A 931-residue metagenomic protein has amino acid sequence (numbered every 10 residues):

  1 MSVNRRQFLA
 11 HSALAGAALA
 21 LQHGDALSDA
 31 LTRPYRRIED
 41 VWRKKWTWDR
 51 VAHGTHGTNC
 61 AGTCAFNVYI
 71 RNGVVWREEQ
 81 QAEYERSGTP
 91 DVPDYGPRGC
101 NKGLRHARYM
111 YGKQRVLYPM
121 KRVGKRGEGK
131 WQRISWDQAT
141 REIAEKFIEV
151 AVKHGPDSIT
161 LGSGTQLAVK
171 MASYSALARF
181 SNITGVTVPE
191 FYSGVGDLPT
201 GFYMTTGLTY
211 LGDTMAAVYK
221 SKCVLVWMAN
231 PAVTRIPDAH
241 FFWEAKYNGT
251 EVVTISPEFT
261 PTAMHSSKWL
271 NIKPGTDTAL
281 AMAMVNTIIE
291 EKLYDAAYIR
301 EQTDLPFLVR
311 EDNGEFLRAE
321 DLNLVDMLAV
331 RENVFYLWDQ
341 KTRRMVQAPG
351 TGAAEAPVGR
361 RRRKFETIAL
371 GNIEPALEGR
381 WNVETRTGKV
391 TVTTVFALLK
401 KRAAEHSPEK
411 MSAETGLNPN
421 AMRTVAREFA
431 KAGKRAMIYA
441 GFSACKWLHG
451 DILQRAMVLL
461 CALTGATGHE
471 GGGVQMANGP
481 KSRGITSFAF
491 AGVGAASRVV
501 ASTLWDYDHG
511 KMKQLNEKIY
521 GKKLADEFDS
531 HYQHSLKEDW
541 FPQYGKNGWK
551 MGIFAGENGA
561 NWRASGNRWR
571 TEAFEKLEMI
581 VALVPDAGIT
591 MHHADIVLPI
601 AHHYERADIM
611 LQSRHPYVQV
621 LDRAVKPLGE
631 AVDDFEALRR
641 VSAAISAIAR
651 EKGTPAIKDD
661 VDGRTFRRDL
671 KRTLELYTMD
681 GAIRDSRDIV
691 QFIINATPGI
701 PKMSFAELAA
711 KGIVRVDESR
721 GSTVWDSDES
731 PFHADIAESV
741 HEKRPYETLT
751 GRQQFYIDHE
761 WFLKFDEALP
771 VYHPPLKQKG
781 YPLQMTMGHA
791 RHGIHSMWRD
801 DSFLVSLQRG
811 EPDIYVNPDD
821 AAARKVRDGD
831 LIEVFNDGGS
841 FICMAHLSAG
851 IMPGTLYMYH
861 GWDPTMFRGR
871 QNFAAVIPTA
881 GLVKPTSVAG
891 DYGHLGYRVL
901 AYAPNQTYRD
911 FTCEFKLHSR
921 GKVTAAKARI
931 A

Functional and structural regions predicted by a protein language model:
S2-W381, G388, E409-K410, N418-A421 (+9 more regions): N-terminal export/assembly segments and adjacent metallocofactor-ligating motifs of anaerobic energy-metabolism
L14, F635-A706, S796, D801-Y815 (+1 more regions): Long, contiguous, secondary-structure-rich segments that constitute the structural scaffold of globular domains
V74-V75, Q81-E83, R105, Q166-A168 (+22 more regions): Short, glycine-/Ser/Thr-/acidic-enriched flexible segments
R115-Q138, L293-P419, V499-K523, L536 (+4 more regions): N-terminal leader/propeptide and maturation segments of large enzyme subunits in energy/redox metabolism and hydrolases
H154-S158, D295-I299, R435-M437, G468-Q475 (+1 more regions): Flexible, glycine/charged-enriched surface loops at secondary-structure junctions
Y174-E244, N248-V253, V358, E366-R386 (+5 more regions): Extended redox/cofactor-interaction regions of prokaryotic respiratory oxidoreductases
P261, I589-L621: Flexible glycine/proline-rich, aromatic-decorated loop/lid segments
S266-I272, A601, Y617-L628: Short beta-alpha connecting loops at secondary-structure transitions that line or flank enzyme active sites
